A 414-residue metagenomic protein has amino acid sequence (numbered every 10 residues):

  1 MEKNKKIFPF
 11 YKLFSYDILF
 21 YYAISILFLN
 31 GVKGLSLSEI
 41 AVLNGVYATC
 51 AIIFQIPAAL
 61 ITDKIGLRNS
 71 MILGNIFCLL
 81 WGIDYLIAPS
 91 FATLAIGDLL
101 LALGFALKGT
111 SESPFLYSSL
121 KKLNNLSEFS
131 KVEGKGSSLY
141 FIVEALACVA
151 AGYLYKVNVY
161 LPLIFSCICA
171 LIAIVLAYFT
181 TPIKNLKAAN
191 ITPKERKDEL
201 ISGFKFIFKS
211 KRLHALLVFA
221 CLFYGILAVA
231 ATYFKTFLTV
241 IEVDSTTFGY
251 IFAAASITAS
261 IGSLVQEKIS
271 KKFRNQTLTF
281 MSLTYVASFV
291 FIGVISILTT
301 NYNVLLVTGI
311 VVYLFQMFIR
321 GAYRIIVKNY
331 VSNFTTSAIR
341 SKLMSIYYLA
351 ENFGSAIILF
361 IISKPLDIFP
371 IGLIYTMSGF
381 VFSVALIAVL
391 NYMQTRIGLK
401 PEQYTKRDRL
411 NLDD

Functional and structural regions predicted by a protein language model:
M1-E2, P182-L217, L410-D414: Juxtamembrane intracellular "pre-TM" segments in multi-pass secondary transporters
M1-I53, R212-A253: Helix-loop boundary and gating motifs at the non-cytosolic
G31, E144-I164, V240-I241, A356-Y375: Transmembrane alpha-helix termini and helix-breaking/packing motifs in multi-pass membrane transporters
I53-P89: Conserved MFS/SLC helix-loop-helix module at the cytosolic interface between two early adjacent transmembrane helices
F54-G66, Y155, I261-N275, L366-D367: Helix-to-loop junctions at the C-terminal end of transmembrane segments in multipass secondary transporters
L99-F141: Cytoplasmic helix-loop-helix junction between adjacent transmembrane helices in 12-TM secondary transporters
S166-C169, I174-T192, N391-T405: Helix-loop junctions on the cytosolic side of multi-pass membrane transporters, especially the intracellular loop
T277-Y323: C-terminal transmembrane helical hairpin of 12-TM major facilitator-type secondary transporters
